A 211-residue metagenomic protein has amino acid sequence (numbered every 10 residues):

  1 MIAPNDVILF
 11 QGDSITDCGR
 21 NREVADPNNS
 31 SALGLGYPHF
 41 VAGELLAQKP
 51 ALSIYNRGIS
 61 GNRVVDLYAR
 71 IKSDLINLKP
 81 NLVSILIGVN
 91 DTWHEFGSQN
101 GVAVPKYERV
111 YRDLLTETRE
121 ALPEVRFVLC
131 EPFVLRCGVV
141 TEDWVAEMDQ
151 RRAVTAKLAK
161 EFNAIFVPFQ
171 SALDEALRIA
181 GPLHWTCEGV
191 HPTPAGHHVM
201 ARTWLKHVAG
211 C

Functional and structural regions predicted by a protein language model:
M1-S31: Short glycine-rich His-centered loop
I2-P4, L35-G36, F40-S53, N62-C211: Alpha-helical cap/lid subdomain in secreted, periplasmic, or secretory-pathway luminal O-acyl-processing enzymes
N56: A polyanion-binding, active-site-adjacent surface
I59: Conserved active-site regions of diverse hydrolases
